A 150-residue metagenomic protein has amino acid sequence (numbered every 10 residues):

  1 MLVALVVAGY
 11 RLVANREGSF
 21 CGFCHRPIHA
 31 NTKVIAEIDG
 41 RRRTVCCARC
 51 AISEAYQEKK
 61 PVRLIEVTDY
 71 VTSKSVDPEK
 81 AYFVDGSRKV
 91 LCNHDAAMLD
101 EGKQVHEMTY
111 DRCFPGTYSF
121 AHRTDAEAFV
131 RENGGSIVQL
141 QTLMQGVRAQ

Functional and structural regions predicted by a protein language model:
M1-T44, R49-Q150: Intrinsically disordered, low-complexity linkers and terminal regions that flank or interleave Cys/His-based
